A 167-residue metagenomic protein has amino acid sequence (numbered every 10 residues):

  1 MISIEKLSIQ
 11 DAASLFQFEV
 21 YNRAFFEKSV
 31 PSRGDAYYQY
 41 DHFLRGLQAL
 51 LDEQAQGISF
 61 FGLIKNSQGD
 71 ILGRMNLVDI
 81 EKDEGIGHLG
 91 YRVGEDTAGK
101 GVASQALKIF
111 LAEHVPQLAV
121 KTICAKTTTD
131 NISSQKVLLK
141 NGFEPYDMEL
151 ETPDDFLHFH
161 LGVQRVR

Functional and structural regions predicted by a protein language model:
M1-S14, F18-K28, F61-R167: Acyl-donor (CoA/ACP) binding surface of acyl/acetyltransferases
E27-Q48: Conserved GNAT-fold acetyl-CoA-binding loop/helix
D35, Q48-G62: A short helix-loop-beta-strand connector motif used in the catalytic cores of GNAT acetyltransferases and, in some
